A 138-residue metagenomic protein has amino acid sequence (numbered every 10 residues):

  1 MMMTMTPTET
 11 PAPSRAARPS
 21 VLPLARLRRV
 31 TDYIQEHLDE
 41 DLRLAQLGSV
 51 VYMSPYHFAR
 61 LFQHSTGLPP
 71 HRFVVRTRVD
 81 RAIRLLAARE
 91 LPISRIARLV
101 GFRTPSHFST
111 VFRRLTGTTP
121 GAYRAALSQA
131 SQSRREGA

Functional and structural regions predicted by a protein language model:
M1-D32, E36, A45-V51, H64-P69 (+1 more regions): Short, Lys/Arg-enriched, Trp-marked, Pro/Gly-tolerant hinge/linker segments that flank
D32-A45, H64-R103, A126-A138: Terminal helix-turn-helix DNA-binding modules in bacterial transcription factors
V51, V100-G101, F112: Core residues of bacterial helix-turn-helix
S54-P55, R103-T104: Short coil turns linking two alpha-helices in DNA-binding domains
F58, F62, H107-F108, F112: Short hydrophobic/aromatic patch on the recognition helix
D80, T119-G121: Nucleic acid-binding interface residues in structured DNA/RNA-binding domains, emphasizing the DNA-engaging scaffolds
R113, A122-A125: Conserved short alpha-helical interface segments
